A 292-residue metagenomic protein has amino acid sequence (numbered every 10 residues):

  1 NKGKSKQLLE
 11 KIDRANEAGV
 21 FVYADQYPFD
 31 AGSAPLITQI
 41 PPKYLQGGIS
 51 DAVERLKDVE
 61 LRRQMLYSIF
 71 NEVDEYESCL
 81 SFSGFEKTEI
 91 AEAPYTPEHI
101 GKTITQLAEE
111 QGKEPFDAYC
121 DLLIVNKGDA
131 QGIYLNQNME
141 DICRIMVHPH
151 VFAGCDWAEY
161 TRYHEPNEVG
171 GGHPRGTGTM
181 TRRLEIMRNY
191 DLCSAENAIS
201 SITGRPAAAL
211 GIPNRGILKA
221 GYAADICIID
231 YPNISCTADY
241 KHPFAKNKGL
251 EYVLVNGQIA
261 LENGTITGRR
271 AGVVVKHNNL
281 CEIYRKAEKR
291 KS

Functional and structural regions predicted by a protein language model:
N1-D191: Active-site neighborhoods of metal-dependent hydrolases
D25, G112, D156, A198 (+4 more regions): Divalent metal-coordination and catalytic microenvironments
A34-L36, H164-P166, A238-Y240, G264-I266 (+1 more regions): Short conserved micro-motifs at the rims of enzyme active sites and ligand-binding pockets
A130-Q137, D141-I142, S194-I199, A207-P243: Acidic, glycine-enriched loop/beta-strand segments at the rims of small-molecule binding/catalytic pockets
R144-V151, C155-D156, C227-V273: C-terminal cap of metal-dependent C-N hydrolases
V151, K219, C227-D230, I283-E288: C-terminal catalytic domains of large/alpha subunits in multi-subunit enzymes
V169-G170, P174, N233-T237, L280-C281: Short, charged/polar, Gly/Pro-enriched secondary-structure boundary elements
N263-K291: Intein/HINT protein-splicing elements and their conserved insertion hotspots or analogous self-processing inserts
